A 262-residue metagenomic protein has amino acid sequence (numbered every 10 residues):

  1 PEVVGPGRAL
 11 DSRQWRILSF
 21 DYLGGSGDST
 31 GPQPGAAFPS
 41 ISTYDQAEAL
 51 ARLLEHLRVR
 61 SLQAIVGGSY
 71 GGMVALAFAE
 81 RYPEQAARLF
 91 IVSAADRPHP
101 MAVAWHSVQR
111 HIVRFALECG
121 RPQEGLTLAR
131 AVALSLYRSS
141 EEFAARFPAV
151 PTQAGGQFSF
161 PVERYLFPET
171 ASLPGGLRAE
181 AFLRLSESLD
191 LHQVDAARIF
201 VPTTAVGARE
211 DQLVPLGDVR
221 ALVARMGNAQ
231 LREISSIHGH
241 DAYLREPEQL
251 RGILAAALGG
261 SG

Functional and structural regions predicted by a protein language model:
P1-P32: N-terminal cap/lid subdomain of alpha/beta-hydrolase-fold enzymes
Y44-Q63: Conserved acidic catalytic loop of the alpha/beta-hydrolase fold
S61-P100: Conserved hydrolase catalytic core segment
F90-C119: Flexible "cap/lid" loop of the alpha/beta hydrolase fold
R110-T204: Alpha/beta-hydrolase
A205-E210: Conserved strand-to-loop "acid loop" that flanks and positions the catalytic carboxylate
Q212-D218: Conserved alpha/beta-hydrolase "acid-adjacent" motif
R220-A221, N228-G262: Catalytic active-site module of serine/aspartate enzymes centered on a nucleophile-bearing elbow/loop
